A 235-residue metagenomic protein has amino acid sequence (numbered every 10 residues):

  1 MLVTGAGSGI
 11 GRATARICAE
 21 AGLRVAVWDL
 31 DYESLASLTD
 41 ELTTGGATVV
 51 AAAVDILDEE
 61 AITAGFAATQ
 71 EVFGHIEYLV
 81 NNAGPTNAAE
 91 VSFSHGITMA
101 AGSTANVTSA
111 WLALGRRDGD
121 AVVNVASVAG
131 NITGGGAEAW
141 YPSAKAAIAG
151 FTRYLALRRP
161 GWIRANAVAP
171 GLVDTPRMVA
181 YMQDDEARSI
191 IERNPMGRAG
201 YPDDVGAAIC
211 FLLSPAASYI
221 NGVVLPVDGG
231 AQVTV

Functional and structural regions predicted by a protein language model:
G7-G9: Conserved glycine-rich cofactor-binding loop
Y32-E33, A53-G65, D203-D204: The beta1-alpha1 cofactor-binding region of Rossmann-like NAD(H)/NADP(H)-dependent oxidoreductases
P85-A89, A121-P160, L172-V173: Catalytic loop of short-chain dehydrogenase/reductase
I132, C210, N221-V235: Short C-terminal tail/terminal secondary-structure segment of NAD(P)H-dependent dehydrogenase/reductase domains
P160-R164, I220-G222: Short, small/polar-rich loop/turn modules that mediate ligand/substrate recognition or access, typified
A169-A180: Short, flexible catalytic-loop segment of classical short-chain dehydrogenase/reductase
N194-V205: A conserved structural motif in NAD(P)-dependent oxidoreductases
